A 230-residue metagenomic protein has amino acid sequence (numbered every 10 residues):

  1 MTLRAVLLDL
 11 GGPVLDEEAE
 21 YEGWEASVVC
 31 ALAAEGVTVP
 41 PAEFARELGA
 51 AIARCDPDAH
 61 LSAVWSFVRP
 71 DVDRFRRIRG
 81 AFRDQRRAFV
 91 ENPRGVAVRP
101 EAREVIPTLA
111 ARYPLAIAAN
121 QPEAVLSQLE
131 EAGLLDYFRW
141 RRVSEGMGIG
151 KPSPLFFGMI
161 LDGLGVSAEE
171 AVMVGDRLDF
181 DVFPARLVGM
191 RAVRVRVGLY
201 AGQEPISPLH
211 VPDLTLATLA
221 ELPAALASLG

Functional and structural regions predicted by a protein language model:
M1-V6, A19, G80, R103 (+2 more regions): Asp-based, Mg2+/Mn2+-dependent phosphohydrolase catalytic module
T2-E104, L126-S127: N-terminal helical cap/lid subdomain that shapes the substrate entry/recognition surface in HAD-like hydrolases
